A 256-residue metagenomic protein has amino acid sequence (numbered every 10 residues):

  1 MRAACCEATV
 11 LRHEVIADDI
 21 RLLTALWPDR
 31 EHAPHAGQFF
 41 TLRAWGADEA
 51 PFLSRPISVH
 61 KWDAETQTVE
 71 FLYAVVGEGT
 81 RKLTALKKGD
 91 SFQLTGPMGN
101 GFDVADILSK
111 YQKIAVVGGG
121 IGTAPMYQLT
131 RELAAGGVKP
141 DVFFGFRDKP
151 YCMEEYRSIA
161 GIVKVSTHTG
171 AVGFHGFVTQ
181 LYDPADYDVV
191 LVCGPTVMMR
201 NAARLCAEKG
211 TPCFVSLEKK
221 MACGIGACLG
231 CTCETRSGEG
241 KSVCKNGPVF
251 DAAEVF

Functional and structural regions predicted by a protein language model:
M1-K88: Ferredoxin-reductase
R12, K61, V165-T167, V215 (+1 more regions): Structural signal for conserved beta-strand scaffold positions within catalytic alpha/beta enzyme cores
E78-K220: FNR/FR-type flavoprotein reductase catalytic core
K219-P248: Local cysteine-cluster metal-coordination motifs and their immediate loop/turn environment, predominantly Fe-S cluster
N246-F256: Short microdomains enriched in Cys/His and/or Lys/Arg
